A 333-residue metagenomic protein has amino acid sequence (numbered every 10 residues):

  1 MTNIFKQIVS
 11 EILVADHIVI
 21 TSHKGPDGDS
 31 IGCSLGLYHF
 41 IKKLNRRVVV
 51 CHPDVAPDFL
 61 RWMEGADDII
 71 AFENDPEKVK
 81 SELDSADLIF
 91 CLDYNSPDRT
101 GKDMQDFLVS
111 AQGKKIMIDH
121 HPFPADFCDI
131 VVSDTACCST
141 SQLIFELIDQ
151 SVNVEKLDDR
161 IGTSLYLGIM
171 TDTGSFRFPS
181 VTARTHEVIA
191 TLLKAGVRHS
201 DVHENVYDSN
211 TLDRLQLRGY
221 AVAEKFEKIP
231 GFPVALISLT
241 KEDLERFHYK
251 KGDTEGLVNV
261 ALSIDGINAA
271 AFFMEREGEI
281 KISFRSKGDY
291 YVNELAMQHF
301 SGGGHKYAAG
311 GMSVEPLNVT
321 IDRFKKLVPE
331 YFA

Functional and structural regions predicted by a protein language model:
T2-K24, G32-E64, D68-I70, E77-K80 (+3 more regions): Hydrophobic helix-and-loop "lid/oligomerization" segment in the mid-to-C-terminal part of catalytic domains
K24-P26, Y94-P97, H121-F123, K241-E242 (+1 more regions): Short glycine-rich anion-binding loops that position phosphate/pyrophosphate groups of nucleotides and phosphorylated
G28-S34, P97-G101: Short glycine/serine/threonine-rich phosphate/pyrophosphate-binding segments that cradle anionic phosphate groups
V49-V50, M117-D119: Short beta-strand "acidic-cap" motif of Rossmann-like dinucleotide-binding folds
M63-A66, A111, F127-C128: Short, structured coil segments at secondary-structure junctions
L83-D84, Q105-G113: Short, conserved loop/helix-junction motifs that constitute active-site signature segments in enzyme catalytic cores
L88-M104, I116, F123: Glycine-rich phosphate-binding loops that contact phosphosugars or nucleotide phosphates
I118-V188: Short alpha-helices
